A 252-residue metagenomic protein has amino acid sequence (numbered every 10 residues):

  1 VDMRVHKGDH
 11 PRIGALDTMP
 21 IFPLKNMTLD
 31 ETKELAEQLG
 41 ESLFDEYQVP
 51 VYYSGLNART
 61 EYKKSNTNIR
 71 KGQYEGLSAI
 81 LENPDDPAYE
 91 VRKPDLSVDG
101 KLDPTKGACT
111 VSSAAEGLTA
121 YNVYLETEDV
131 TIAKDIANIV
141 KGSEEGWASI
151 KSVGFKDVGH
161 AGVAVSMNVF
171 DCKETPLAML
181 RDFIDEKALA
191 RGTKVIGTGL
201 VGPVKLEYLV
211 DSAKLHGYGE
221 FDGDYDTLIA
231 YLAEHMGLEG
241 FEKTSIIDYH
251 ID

Functional and structural regions predicted by a protein language model:
V1-D252: Long, contiguous binding/interaction regions
